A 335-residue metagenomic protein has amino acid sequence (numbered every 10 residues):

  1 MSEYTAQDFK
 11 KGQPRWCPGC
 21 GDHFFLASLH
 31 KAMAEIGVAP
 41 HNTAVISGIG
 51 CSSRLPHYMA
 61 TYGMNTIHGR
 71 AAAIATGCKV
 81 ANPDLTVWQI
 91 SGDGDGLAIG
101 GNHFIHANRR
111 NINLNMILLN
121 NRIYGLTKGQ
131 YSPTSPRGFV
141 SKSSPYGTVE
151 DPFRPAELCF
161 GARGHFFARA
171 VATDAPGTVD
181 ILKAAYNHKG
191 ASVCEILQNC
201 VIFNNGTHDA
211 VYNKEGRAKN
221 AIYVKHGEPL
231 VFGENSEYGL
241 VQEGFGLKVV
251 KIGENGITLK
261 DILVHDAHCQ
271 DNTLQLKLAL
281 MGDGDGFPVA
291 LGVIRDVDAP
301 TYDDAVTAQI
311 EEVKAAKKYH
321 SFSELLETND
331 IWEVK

Functional and structural regions predicted by a protein language model:
S2, K11-G12, I202-K335: Flexible, low-complexity linker and terminal segments
E3, S132-A185: Conserved thiamine diphosphate
A6-I67: Active-site diphosphate/adenylate-binding microenvironment
G12, A39-T43, A81-V87, R109-N115 (+4 more regions): Short coil/turn connectors at secondary-structure junctions
I49-C51, N121-I123, D174, L197-I202 (+1 more regions): Glycine-rich beta-alpha junction loops
I49-G125: Thiamine diphosphate
L55-M59, I99-H103, R109, L126-S132 (+3 more regions): Short acidic, glycine/serine/threonine-rich loops at helix termini
F166-Y223: ATP/pyrophosphate-binding catalytic subdomain of soluble kinases
